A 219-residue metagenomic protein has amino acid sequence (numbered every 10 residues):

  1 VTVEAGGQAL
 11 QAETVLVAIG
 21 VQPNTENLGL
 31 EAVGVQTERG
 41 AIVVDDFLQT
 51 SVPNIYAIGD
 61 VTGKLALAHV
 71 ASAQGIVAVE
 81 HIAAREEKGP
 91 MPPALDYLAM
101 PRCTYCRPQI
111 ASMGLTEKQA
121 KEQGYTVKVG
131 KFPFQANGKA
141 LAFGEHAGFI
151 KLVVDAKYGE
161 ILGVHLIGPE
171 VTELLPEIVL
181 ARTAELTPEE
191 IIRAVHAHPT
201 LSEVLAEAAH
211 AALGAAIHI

Functional and structural regions predicted by a protein language model:
V1, E13, P53, G148-I150 (+1 more regions): Change "...and in nucleic-acid phosphodiester-cleaving endonucleases..." to "...and in nucleic-acid processing enzymes
V1-T2, T126: Short, hydrophobic/aromatic-rich segments at coil-to-beta transitions
T2-G6, L65-S72, E80-Q119: Rossmann-like dinucleotide-binding cores of NAD(P)H-dependent redox enzymes
A5, R39, K131: Short loop/edge segments at beta-strand edges and connector loops that shape dinucleotide/nucleotide cofactor-binding
A5-G7, D46, A156: Short acidic, glycine-rich loop/turn motifs
A9-G89: FAD-site-proximal beta/loop scaffold in flavoenzymes
L10, T50-P53, L98, Y125 (+1 more regions): Structured loop/turn residues at beta-strand edges in well-structured enzyme cores
M100, Y105-I219: Flexible, glycine-rich terminal cap/loop adjacent to redox cofactors in electron-transfer oxidoreductases
